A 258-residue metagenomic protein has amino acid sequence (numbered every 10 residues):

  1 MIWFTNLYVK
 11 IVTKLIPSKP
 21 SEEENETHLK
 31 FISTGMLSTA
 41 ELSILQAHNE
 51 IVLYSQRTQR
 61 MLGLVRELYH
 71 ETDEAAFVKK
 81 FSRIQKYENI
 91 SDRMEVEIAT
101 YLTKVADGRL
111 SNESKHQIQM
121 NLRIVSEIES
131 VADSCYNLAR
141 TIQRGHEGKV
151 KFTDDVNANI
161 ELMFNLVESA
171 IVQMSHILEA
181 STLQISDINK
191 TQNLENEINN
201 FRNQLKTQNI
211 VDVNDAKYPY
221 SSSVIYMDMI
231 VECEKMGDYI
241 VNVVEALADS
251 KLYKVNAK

Functional and structural regions predicted by a protein language model:
M1-K258: Cytosolic, long alpha-helical scaffolding segments
